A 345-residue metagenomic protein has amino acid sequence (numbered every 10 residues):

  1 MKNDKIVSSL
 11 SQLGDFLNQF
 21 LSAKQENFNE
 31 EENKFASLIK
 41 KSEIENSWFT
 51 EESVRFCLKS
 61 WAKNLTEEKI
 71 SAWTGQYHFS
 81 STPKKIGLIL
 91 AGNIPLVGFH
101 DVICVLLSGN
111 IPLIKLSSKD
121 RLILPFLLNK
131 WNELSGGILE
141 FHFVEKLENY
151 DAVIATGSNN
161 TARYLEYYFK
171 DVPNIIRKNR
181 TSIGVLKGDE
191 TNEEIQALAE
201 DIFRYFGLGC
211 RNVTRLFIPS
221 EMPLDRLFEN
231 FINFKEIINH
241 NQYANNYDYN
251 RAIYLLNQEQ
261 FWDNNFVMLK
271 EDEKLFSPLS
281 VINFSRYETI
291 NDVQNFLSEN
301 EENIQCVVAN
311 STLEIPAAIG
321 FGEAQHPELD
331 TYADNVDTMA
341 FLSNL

Functional and structural regions predicted by a protein language model:
M1-G87, S285-R286, I304-V308: N-terminal Rossmann-like NAD(P)+-binding subdomain of aldehyde/semialdehyde dehydrogenases
I6, C104-S108, V293: Hydrophobic alpha-helical segments that mediate membrane insertion or helix-helix packing
I70-N132: Conserved small-residue-rich beta-alpha loop and adjacent elements that most often cradle the phosphate/pyrophosphate
A72, I94, N160-A162, L224: Glycine-rich nucleotide phosphate-binding loop and flanking beta-alpha elements of Rossmann-like dinucleotide-binding
G75-N93, L147-N149, N159, V267-F284: Donor nucleotide-activated moiety binding/catalytic core segment of transferases that use nucleotide-activated donors
K85, S135-M222, P278, E328-L345: Conserved NAD(P)+-binding/catalytic subdomain of aldehyde/semialdehyde dehydrogenases
G98-F99, L124, A162-Y167, L227 (+1 more regions): Short glycine-/acidic-enriched loop or helix-start segments at secondary-structure transitions that form or flank
G207-V213, F217-L345: NAD(P)-dependent aldehyde/semialdehyde dehydrogenase
